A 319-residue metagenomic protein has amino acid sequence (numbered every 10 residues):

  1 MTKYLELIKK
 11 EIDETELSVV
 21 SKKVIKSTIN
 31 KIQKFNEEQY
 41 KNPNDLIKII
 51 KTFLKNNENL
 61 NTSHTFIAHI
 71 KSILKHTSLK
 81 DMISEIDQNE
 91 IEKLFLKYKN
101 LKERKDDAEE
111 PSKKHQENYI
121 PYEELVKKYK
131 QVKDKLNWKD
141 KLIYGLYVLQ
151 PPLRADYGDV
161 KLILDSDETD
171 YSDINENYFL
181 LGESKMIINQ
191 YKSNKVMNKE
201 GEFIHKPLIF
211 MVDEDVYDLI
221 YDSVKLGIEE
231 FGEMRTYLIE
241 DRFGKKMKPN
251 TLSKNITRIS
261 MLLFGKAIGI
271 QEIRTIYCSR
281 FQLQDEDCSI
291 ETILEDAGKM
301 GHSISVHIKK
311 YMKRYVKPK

Functional and structural regions predicted by a protein language model:
L5-F95, Q271-I276, M300-G301: Non-catalytic DNA-binding core/recognition domains of DNA-processing enzymes
D45-L46, F66, L153-V160, D287-G298: Short, charged amphipathic recognition helices of the HTH superfamily and cognate SANT/SANTA-like modules
I83-K130: Flexible interdomain linker/hinge and immediately adjacent N-terminus of the catalytic tyrosine-recombinase domain
Y122-D156: Basic, Lys/Arg- and aromatic-enriched nucleic-acid-binding interface segment
I143-Y147, T275-D287: Short, amphipathic alpha-helical "recognition" segments used to contact nucleic acids or chromatin
V160-V216: Conserved tyrosine-mediated DNA breakage-rejoining catalytic core shared by Y-recombinases
E202-A267, Q271-I273, Y277, Q282: Active-site/catalytic core of tyrosine-dependent DNA strand-transfer enzymes
L283-D287, I293, G298-K319: Catalytic-site neighborhood detector that most strongly recognizes the C-terminal catalytic loop/helix of tyrosine
